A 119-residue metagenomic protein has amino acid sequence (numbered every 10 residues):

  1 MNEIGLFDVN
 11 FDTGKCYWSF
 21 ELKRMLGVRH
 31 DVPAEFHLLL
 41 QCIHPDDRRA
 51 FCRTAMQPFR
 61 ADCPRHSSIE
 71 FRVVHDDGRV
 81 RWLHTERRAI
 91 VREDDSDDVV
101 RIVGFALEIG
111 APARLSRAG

Functional and structural regions predicted by a protein language model:
M1-L40, W82-R88, R101: PAS-family sensory domain signal
N10-F11, S19, H75-D77, D94: Short, acidic, Ser/Thr-enriched surface-loop or helix-capping motifs
D12, D46, G110: Adenine-nucleotide cofactor-binding loop residues
M25, D76, I90-R92, I109-A111: Short coil/turn motifs at secondary-structure junctions
H30, P58-F59: GNAT-family acyltransferases
A34-M56: PAS/Per-ARNT-Sim sensory domains
D46, A50, A61-I90, D97-R101: Per-ARNT-Sim (PAS) sensory domains and their PAS-associated C-terminal
D97-A111, R117: PAS-family sensory domains
